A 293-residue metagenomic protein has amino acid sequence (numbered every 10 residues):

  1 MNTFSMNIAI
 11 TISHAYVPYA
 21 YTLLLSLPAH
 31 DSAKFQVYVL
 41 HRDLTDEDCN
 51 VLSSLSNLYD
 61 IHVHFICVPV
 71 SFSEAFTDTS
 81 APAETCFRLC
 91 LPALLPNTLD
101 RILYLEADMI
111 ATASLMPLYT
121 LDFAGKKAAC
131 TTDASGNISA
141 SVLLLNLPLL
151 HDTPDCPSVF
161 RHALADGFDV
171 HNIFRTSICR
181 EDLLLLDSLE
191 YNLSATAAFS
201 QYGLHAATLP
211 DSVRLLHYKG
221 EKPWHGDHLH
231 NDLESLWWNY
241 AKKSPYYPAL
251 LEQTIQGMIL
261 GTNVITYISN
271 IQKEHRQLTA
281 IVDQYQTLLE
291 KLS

Functional and structural regions predicted by a protein language model:
N2-M6, I12, A33, L147-S293: A glycosyltransferase accessory/donor-loop signature
N7-A9, Q36-Y38, H64, L103: A structural signal for isolated positions on well-ordered beta-strands in alpha/beta enzyme cores
I12-P18: Active-site beta-to-alpha loop of glycosyltransferases that engages the nucleotide-sugar donor
S26-K34: Short, acidic, metal-binding catalytic loop of nucleotide-sugar glycosyltransferases
Q36-D43, C130: Short internal beta-strands
D43-N50: Short, charged/polar "capping" segments at the starts of alpha-helices and the immediately preceding loops
D48, L55-A93: Active-site-proximal specificity loops/subdomain of glycosyltransferases
F65, P69, E84-N137, L143-P148: GT-A fold catalytic core of metal-dependent nucleotide-sugar glycosyltransferases, centered on the diacidic
